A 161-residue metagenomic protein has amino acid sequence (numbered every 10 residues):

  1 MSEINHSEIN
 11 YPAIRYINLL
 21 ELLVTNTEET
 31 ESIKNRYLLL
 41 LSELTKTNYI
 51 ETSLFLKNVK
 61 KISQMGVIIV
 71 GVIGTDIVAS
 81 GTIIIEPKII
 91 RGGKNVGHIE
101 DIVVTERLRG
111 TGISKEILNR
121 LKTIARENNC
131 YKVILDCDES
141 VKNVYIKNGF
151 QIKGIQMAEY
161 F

Functional and structural regions predicted by a protein language model:
M1-N35: Conserved N-terminal entry element of GNAT/NAT acetyltransferase domains
P12, T75-S80, G97: Glycine-rich phosphate/pyrophosphate-binding loop shared by adenosine-nucleotide-utilizing enzymes
K34-I50: Helix-loop element at the rim of GNAT/NAT acetyltransferase active sites that forms part of the acceptor-substrate
V59-V70, H98, Q156: A short helix-loop-beta-strand connector motif used in the catalytic cores of GNAT acetyltransferases and, in some
V70, D76-I85, V103: Conserved beta-strand in the GNAT
I83, K115, E127, Y131-K132 (+1 more regions): Conserved active-site alpha-helix within GNAT-family acetyltransferase domains
G93-E106, I155-E159: Conserved acetyl-CoA binding element of GNAT-fold acetyltransferases
V104, G110-T123, K147: Conserved acetyl-CoA-binding loop-helix of GNAT-fold acetyltransferases
